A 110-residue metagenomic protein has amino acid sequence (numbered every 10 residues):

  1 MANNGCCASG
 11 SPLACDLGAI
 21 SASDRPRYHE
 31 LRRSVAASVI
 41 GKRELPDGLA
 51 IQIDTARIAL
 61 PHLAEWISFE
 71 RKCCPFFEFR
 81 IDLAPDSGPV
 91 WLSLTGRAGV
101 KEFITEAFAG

Functional and structural regions predicted by a protein language model:
M1-P61, R80-G110: Secretory/periplasmic and organellar redox-cofactor proteins
L60-A64, S68: Amphipathic, interaction-prone secondary-structure segments
S68-F77, F108-G110: A common structural junction motif
